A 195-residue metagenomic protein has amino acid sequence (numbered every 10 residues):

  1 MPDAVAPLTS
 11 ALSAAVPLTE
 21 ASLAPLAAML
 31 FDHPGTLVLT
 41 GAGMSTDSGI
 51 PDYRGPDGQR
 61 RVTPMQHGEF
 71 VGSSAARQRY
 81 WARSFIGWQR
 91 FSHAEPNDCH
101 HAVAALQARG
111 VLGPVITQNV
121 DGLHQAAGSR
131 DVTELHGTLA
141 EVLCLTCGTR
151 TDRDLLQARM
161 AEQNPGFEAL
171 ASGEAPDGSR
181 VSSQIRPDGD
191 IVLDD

Functional and structural regions predicted by a protein language model:
M1-D195: Conserved catalytic core of sirtuin-type NAD+-dependent deacylases
